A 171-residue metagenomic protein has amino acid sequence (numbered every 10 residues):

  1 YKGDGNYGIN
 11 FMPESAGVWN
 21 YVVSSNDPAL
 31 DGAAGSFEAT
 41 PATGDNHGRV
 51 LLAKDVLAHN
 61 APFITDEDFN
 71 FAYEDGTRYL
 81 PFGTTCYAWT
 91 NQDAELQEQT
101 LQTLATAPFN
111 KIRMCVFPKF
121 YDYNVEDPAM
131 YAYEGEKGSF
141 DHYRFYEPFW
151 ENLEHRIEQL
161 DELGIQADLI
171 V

Functional and structural regions predicted by a protein language model:
Y1-D68: Extended acidic/polar, glycine-enriched regions that form or flank non-catalytic beta-rich accessory modules
P28, A42, D55-V171: Active-site mouth of glycoside hydrolases
